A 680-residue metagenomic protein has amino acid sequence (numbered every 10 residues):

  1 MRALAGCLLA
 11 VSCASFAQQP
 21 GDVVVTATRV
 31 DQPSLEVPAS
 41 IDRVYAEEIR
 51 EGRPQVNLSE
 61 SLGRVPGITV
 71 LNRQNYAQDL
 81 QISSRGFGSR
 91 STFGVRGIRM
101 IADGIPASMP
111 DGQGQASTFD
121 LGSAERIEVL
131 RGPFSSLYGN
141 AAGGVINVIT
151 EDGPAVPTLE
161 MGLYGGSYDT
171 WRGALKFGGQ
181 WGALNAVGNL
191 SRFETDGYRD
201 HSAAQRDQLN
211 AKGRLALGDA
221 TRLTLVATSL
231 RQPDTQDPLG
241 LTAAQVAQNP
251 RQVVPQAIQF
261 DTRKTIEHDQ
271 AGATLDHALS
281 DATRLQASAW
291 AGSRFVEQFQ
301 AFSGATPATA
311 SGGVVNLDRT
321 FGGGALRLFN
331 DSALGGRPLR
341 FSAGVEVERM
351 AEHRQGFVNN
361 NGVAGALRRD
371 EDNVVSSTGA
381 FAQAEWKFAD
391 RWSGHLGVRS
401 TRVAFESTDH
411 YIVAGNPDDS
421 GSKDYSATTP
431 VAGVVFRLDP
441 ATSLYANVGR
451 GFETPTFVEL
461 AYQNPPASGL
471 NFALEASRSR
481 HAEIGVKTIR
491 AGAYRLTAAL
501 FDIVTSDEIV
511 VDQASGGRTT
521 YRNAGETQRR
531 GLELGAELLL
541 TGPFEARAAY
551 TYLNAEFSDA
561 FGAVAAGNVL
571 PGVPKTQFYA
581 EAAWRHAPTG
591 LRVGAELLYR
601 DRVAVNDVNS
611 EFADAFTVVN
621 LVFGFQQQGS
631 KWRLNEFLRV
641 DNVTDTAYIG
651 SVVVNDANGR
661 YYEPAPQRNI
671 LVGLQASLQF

Functional and structural regions predicted by a protein language model:
L58-S61, Q81-R85, I98-A102, Q115-S117 (+3 more regions): N-terminal periplasmic accessory domains that precede and gate Gram-negative outer-membrane beta-barrel machines
S89, G97-I98, I105-R131, A473: Short acidic/polar hinge/loop motifs at secondary-structure boundaries that mediate gating or recognition
T158-E160, G165-E194, R199-D237, R263-R284 (+3 more regions): Transmembrane beta-barrel wall of Gram-negative outer-membrane proteins
L215-A216, T228, A384, A446 (+1 more regions): Conserved C-terminal beta-signal and adjacent last beta-strands/turns of outer-membrane beta-barrel proteins
R222-L230, T265-I412, R437, R490 (+2 more regions): Face-selective signature of the C-terminal outer-membrane beta-barrel domain
P233-A247, R349-N360, A404-V413, S422 (+6 more regions): Surface-exposed extracellular loop regions of Gram-negative outer-membrane beta-barrel proteins, predominantly
D276-A278, R284-F302, R437, S443-G449 (+4 more regions): Membrane-embedded beta-barrel scaffold of Gram-negative outer-membrane proteins
R327-N330, D390, R495-V504, R522-N606 (+1 more regions): Gram-negative outer-membrane beta-barrel transporters
